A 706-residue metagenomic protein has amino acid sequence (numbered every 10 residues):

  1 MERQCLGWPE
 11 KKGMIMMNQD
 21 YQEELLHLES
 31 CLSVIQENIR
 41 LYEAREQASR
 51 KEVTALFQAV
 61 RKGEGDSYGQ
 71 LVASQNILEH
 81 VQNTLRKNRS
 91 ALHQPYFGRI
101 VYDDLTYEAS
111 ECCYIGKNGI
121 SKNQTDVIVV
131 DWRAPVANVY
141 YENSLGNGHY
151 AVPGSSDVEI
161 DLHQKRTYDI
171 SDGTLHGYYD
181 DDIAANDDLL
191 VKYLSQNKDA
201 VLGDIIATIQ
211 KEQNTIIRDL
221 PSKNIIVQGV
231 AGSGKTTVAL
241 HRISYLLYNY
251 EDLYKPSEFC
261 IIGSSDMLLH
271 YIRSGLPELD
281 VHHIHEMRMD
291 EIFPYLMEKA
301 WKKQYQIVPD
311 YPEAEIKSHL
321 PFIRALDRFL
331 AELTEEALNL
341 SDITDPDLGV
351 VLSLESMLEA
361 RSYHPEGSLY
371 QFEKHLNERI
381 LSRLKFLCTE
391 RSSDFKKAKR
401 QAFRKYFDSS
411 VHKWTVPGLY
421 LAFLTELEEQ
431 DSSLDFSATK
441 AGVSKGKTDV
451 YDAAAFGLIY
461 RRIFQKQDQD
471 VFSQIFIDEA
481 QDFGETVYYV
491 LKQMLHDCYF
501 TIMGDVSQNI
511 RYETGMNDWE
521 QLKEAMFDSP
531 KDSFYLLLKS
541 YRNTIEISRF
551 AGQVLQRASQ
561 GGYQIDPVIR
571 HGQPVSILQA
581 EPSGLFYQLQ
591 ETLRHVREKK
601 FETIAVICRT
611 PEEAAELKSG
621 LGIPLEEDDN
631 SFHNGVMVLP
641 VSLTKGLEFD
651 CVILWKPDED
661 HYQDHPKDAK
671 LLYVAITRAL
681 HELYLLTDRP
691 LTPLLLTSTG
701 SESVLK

Functional and structural regions predicted by a protein language model:
M1-I206, Q210, N214-R218, T692-P693 (+1 more regions): Extended, charged low-complexity regulatory segments
E2-E43, K192-Y305, T644, V674-T677: P-loop NTPase Walker
W8-E10, D252-L253, S257, D266 (+6 more regions): Conserved helicase motor core of SF1/SF2 NTP-dependent helicases
R86, S90, S195, D199 (+8 more regions): Short, charged/polar micro-motifs that form catalytic or ligand-binding hotspots
R99-V101, T167, I226, V238 (+3 more regions): A structural signal for short, well-ordered beta-strand segments and their strand-loop junctions that often border
L194, D219, T448, Q469 (+1 more regions): Residue-level marker of regulatory loop/turn positions in helix-turn-helix DNA-binding domains and in histidine
V201, I205, K235-A239, D452 (+2 more regions): Phosphate/oxyanion-binding active-site loops and adjacent basic polyanion-contact surfaces
L247-F476, Q481-V490, C498, P530-D532: Alpha-helical nucleic-acid-binding subdomain of P-loop helicases immediately C-terminal to the Walker A/P-loop
